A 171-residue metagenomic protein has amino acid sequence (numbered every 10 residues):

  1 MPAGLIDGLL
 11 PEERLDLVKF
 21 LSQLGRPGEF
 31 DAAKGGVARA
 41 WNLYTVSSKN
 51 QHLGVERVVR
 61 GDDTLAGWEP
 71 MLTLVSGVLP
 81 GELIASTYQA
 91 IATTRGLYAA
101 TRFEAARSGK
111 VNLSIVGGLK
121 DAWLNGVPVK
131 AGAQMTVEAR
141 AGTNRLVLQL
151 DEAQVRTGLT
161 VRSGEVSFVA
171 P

Functional and structural regions predicted by a protein language model:
L5-E29: C-terminal capping alpha-helices of c-type cytochrome domains
S22-A92, R145-P171: Accessory carbohydrate-binding/adhesion or oligomerization-edge regions at the termini of glycan-active proteins
L83-T87, G117-T136: Solvent-exposed beta-strand/loop surfaces of large extracellular or lumenal domains
A90-R95, A99-N112, T136-A141: Extracellular and analogous surface-interaction loops
R102-D121, L146-L148: Aromatic-lined ligand-binding clefts that engage carbohydrates, nucleic acids, or primary amines
A106, K130, Q154-R156: A cross-taxa feature marking solvent-exposed loop/turn segments within ectodomains of secreted and single-pass membrane
I115-G117, A139-A141, L150-E152: A generic beta-sheet turn/junction motif
